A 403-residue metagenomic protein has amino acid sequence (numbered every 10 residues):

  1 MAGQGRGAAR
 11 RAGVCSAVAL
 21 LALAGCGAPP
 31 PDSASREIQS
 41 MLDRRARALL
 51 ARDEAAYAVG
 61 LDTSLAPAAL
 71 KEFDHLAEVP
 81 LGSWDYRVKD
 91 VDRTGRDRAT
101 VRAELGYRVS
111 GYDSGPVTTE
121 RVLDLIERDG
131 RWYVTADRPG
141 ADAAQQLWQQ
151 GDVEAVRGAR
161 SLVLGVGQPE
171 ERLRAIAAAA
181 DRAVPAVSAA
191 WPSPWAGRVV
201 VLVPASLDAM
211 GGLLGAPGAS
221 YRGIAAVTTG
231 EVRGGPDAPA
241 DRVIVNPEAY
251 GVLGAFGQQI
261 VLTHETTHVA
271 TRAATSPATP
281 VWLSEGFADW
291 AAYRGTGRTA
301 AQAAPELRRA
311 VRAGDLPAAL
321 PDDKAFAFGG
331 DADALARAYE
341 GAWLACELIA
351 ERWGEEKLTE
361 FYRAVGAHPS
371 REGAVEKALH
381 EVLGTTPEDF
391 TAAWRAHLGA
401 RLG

Functional and structural regions predicted by a protein language model:
A2-V14: Bacterial N-terminal signal peptides that target proteins for export
A22-G25: C-terminal motif of bacterial Sec signal peptides marking the signal peptidase cleavage site
P30-S33, Q39-S40, A51-R96: Short solvent-exposed beta->alpha transition segments
F73-T118, A249-G251: Surface-exposed, charged secondary-structure patches
L81, R96-R98, T118-E120, D129 (+5 more regions): Extracytoplasmic
G111-D152: Short beta-strand edge/turn micro-motifs at domain boundaries
R157-P280, R371-A374: Juxtacatalytic substrate-recognition/specificity segment
T229-P236, F256-G257, T275-G403: Acidic/His/Gly-enriched intrinsically disordered linker/tail segments that often contain short helix/coil "MoRF-like"
